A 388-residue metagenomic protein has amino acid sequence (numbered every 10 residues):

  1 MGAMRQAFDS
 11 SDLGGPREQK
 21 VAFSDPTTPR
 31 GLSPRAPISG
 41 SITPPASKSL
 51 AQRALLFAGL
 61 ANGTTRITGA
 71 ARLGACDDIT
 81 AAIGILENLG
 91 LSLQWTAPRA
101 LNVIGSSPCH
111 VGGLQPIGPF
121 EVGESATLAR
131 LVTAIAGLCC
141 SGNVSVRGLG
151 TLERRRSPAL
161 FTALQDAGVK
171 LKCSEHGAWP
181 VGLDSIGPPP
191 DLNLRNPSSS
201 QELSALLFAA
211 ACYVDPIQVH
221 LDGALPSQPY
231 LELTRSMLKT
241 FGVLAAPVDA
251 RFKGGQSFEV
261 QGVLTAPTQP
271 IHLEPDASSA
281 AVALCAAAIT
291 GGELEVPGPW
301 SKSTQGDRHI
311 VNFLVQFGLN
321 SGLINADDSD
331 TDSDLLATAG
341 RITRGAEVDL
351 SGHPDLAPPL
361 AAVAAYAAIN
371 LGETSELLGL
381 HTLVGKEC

Functional and structural regions predicted by a protein language model:
G2-C388: Short, structured segments at the rim of ligand-binding sites
